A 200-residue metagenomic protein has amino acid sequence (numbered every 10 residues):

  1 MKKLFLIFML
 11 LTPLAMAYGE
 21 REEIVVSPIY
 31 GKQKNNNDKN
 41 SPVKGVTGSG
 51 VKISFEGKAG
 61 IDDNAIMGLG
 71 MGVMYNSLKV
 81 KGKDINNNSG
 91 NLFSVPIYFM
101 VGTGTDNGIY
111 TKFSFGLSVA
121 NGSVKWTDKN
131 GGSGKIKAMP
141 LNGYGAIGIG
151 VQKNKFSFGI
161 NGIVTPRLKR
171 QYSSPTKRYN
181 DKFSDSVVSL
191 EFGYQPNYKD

Functional and structural regions predicted by a protein language model:
L4-P13: Sec-dependent N-terminal signal peptides
A17-V73, K79-K81, V187, E191-D200: Short glycine/proline- and aromatic-enriched beta-strand/turn motifs that initiate or cap beta-hairpins
E20-E22, K44-I53, M67, N87-I97 (+3 more regions): Residues that define the transmembrane beta-barrel architecture of outer-membrane proteins
E22-P28, L69-M71, I97, T111-F115 (+3 more regions): Membrane-embedded beta-strand positions of outer-membrane beta-barrel proteins
P28-K34, G57-A59, V73-K79, F93 (+5 more regions): Transmembrane beta-strands of outer-membrane beta-barrel pores
N35-N37, M74-K81, K135-D200: Predominantly the C-terminal beta-signal and adjacent terminal strand-loop region of outer-membrane beta-barrel
D63-M67, N107-T111, N154-G159, Y198-D200: Repeated loop/turn-to-beta-strand initiation elements of outer-membrane beta-barrel proteins
G108-G134: Membrane-proximal helix-loop-helix units in multi-pass membrane proteins
